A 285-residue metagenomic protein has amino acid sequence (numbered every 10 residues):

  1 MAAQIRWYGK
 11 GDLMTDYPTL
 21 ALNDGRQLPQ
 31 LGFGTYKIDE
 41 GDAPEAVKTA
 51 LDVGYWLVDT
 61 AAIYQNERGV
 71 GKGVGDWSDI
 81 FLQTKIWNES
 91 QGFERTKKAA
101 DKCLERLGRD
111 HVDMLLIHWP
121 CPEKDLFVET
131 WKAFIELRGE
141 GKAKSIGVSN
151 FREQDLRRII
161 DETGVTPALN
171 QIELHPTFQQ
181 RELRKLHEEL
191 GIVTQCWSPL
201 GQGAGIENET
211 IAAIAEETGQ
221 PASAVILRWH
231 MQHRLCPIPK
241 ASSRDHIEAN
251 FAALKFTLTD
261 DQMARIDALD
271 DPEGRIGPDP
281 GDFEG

Functional and structural regions predicted by a protein language model:
A2-I80, A133, G201, D282-F283: N-terminal binding-site loop/beta-alpha segment at the start of enzyme catalytic domains that lines or forms
T15-L20, R68, A99-K102, Q154-R157 (+1 more regions): Alpha-helical scaffolding within the catalytic cores of extracellular/periplasmic polymer-degrading hydrolases
D39-A50, G92-L107, Q154-L156, F178-Q179: Short, acidic/polar
Y55, R109-V112, A143, P167: A structural motif
S78-Q91, D113-P120, L174: A short, structured active-site edge motif that brings together acidic residues
N88, P120-G285: Beta/alpha (TIM)-barrel catalytic core signal, keyed to glycine-rich beta->alpha loops juxtaposed to Asp/Glu that bind
T96-I117, E136-E140, D161-E162: CE4/NodB-like, metal-dependent polysaccharide N-deacetylase domain that modifies extracellular/periplasmic N-acetylated
